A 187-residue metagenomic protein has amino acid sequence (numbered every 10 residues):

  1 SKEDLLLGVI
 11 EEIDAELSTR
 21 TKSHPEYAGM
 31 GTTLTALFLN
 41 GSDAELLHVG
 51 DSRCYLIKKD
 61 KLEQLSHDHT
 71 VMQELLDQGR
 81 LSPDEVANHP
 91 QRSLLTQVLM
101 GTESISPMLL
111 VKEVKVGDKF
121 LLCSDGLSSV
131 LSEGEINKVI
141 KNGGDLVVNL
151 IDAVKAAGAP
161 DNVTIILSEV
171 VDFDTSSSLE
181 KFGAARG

Functional and structural regions predicted by a protein language model:
S1-G187: PP2C/PPM-type serine/threonine phosphatase catalytic domain
